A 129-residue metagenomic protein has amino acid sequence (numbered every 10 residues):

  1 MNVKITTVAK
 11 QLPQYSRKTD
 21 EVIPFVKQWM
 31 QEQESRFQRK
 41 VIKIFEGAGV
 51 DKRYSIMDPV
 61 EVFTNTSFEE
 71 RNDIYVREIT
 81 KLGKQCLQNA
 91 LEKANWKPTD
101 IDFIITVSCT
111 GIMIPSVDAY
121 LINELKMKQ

Functional and structural regions predicted by a protein language model:
M1-D102: Conserved active-site "lid/cap" helical segment
S55, S108-Q129: Conserved catalytic cysteine-centered active-site region of acyl-thioester-dependent Claisen-condensing enzymes
D102-S108: Short glycine-rich or small-residue beta-strand-to-loop segments that form or flank ligand, phosphate, metal/Fe-S
